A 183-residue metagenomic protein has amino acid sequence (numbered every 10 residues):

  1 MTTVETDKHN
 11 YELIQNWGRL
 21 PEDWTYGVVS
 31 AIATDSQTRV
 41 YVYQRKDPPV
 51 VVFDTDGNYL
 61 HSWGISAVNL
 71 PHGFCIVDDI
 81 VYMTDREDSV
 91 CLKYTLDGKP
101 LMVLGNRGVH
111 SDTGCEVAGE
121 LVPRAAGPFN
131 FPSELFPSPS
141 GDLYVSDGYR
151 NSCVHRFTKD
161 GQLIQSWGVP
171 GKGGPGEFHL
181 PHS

Functional and structural regions predicted by a protein language model:
M1-S183: Eukaryotic scaffold repeat domains enriched in small/polar residues
